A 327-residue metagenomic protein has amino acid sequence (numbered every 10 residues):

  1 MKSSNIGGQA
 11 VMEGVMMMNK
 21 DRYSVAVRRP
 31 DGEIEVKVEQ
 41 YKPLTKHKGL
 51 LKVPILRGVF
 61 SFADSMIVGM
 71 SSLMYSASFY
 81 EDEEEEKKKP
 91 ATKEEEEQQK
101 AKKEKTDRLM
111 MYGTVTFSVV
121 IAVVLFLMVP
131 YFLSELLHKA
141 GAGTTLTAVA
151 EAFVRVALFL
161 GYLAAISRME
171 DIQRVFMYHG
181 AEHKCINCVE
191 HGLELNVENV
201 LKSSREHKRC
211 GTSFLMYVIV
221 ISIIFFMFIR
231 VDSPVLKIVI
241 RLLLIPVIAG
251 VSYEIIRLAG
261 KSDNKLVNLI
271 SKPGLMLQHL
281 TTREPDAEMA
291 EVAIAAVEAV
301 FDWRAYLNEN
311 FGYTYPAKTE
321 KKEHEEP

Functional and structural regions predicted by a protein language model:
M1, N5, A10-V11, K46-K52 (+2 more regions): Cytosolic juxtamembrane amphipathic/interface segments immediately preceding and feeding into a transmembrane helix
M1-K88: Divalent-cation
K2-G7, V11, M17, K88-P90 (+5 more regions): Polar-ligand-bearing catalytic/cofactor-coordination segments of membrane-embedded or membrane-tethered inner-membrane
R22, L50-Y75, E151-F176, I248-K261: Hydrophobic alpha-helical membrane-embedded segments
Y75-F79, S118-A142, V218-I240, P246-A249 (+1 more regions): Juxtamembrane "helix exit" motif at the C-terminal ends of alpha-helical transmembrane segments in multi-pass membrane
E81-E104, M111, V124-T147: Hydrophobic transmembrane alpha-helix segments characteristic of membrane transport and insertion machinery
D107, M111, V115, T147-R155 (+3 more regions): Residue-level signature of transmembrane alpha-helical entry/exit and packing/kink sites in multi-pass membrane
R108-F126, H207-V218: Select subsegments of transmembrane alpha-helices in polytopic membrane proteins, especially boundary-proximal
